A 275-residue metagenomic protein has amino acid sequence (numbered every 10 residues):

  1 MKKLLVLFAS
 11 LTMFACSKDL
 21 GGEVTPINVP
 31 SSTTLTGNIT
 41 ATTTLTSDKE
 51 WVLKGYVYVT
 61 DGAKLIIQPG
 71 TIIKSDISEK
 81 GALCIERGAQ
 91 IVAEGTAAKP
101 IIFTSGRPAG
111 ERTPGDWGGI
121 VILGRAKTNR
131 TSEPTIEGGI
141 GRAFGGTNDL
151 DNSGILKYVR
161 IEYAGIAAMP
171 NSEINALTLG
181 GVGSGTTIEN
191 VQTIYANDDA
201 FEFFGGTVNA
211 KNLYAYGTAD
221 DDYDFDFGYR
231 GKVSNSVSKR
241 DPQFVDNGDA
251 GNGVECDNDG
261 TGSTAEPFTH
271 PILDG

Functional and structural regions predicted by a protein language model:
L4-M13: Sec-dependent N-terminal signal peptides
S17-G275: Beta-strand/loop edge motif enriched in small/polar residues
